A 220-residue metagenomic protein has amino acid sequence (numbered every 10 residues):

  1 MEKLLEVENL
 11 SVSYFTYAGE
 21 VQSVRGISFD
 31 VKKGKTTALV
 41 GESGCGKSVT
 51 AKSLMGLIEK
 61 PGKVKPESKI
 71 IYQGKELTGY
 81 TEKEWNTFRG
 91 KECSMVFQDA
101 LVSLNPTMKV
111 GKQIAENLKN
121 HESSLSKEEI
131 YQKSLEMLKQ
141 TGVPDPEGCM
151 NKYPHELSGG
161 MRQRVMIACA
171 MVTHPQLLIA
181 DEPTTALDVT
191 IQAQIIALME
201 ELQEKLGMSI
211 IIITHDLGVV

Functional and structural regions predicted by a protein language model:
E2-L4, S13-G26, L57-K63, Y80-E84 (+2 more regions): A short, flexible loop at the N-terminus of ABC-type nucleotide-binding domains that lies
K65-E76: Conserved ABC transporter NBD signature motif
K69, E128-G148: Conserved ABC ATPase "signature" region
I114, I167, L178, I191 (+1 more regions): Hydrophobic anchor residue at the start of the ABC signature
K152-L157, M161: Conserved ABC ATPase signature
V172-Q176: A short, proline-enriched helix->beta-strand linker immediately N-terminal to the Walker B motif in ABC-type P-loop
A193-G207: Helical segment within the ABC ATPase nucleotide-binding domain
